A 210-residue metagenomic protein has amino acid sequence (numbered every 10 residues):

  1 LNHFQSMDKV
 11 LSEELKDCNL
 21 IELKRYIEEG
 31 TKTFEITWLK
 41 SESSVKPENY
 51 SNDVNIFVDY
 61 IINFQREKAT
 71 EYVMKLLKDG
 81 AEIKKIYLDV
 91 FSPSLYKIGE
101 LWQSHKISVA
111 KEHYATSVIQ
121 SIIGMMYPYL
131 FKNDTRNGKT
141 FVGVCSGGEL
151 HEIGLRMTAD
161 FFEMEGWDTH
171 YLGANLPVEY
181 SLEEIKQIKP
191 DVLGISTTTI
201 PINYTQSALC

Functional and structural regions predicted by a protein language model:
L1-D134: Long amphipathic alpha-helical segments
F91-S92, S146-E149: Short glycine-enriched loops at secondary-structure junctions
T140-V142: Conserved beta-strand elements of the Class I
V144-S146, S196: Short hydrophobic segments within beta-strands
R156-H170: Short helix-loop-beta junction
L176-C210: Cofactor-cradling patches in redox/metallo enzymes
